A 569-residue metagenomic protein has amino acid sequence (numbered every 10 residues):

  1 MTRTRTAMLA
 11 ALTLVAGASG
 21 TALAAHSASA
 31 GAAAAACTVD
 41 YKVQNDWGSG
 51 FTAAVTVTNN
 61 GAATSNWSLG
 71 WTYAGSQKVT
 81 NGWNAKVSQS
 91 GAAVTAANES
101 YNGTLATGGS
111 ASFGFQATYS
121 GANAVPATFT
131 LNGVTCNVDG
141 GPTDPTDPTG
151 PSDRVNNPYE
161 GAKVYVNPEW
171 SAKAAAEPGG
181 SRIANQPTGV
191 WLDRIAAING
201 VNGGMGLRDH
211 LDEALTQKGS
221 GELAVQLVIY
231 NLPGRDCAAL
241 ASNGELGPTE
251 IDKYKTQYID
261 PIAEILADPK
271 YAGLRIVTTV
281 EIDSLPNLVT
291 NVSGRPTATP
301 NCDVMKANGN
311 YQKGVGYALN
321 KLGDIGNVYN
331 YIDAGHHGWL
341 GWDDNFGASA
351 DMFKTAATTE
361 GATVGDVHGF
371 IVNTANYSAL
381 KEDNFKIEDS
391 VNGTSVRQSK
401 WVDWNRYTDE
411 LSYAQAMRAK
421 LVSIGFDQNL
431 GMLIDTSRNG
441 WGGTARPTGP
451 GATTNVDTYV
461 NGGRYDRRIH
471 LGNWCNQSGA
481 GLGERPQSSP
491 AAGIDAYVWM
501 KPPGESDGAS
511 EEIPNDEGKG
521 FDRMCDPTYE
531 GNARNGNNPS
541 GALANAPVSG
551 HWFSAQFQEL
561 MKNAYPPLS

Functional and structural regions predicted by a protein language model:
M1-G31: Secretory targeting and sorting signals
N45-A54, A111-F113: Short, solvent-exposed loop/turn segments enriched in Ser/Thr/Gly
V57-G61: Asparagine-centered strand-capping/turn motif at beta-strand->loop junctions
A63-S90: Short acidic, flexible loop segments centered on an aromatic residue
T72, S100, S152-P269, G483-R485 (+1 more regions): N-terminal carbohydrate-binding/catalytic regions of secreted carbohydrate-active enzymes
T107, S112-G141: Terminal connector regions
E169, A175-G179, L340-F521: Surface-exposed substrate-engagement region within the catalytic domains of secreted or surface-exposed extracellular
V201, T216-Y331, A348-T355, G361-D366 (+1 more regions): Substrate-binding cleft of extracellular glycoside hydrolase catalytic domains
